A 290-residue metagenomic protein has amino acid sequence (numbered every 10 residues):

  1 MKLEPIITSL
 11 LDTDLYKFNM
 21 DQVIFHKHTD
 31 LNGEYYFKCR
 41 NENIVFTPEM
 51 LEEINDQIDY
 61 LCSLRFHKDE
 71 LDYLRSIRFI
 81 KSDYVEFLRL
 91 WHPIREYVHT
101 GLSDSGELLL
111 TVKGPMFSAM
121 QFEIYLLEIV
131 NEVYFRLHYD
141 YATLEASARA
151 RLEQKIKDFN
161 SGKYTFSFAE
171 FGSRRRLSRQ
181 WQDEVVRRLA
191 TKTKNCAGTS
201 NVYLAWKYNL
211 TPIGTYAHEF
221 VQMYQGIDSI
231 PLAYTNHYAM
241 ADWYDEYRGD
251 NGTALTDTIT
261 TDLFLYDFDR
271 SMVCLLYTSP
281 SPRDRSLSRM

Functional and structural regions predicted by a protein language model:
M1-E246: Ordered alpha/beta subdomains of enzyme catalytic regions
T211, N251-T253, L275-L276: Structural preference for beta-strand elements that scaffold enzyme active sites
T215, L255-D257, S279: Generic beta-strand/beta-sheet core signal
V221-M223, T261-F264: Flexible loop/turn segments at secondary-structure boundaries
H237, T260-T261: Membrane-embedded hairpin module used as a gating/binding unit in multi-pass transport and secretion proteins
F264-S271: Distinct, well-ordered alpha-helical segments
Y277-D284: Conserved small/polar residues in nucleotide/adenosyl-binding loops
